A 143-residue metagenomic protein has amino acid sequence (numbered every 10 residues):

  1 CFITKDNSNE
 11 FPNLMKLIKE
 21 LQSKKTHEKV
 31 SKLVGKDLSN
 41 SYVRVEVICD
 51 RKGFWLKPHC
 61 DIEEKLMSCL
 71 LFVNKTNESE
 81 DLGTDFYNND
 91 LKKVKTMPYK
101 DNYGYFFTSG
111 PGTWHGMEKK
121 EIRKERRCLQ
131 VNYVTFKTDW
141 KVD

Functional and structural regions predicted by a protein language model:
C1-I3: Short, His- and charge-rich active-site/binding loops that engage polyanionic ligands
E10-E20, T26-D143: Catalytic core of non-heme Fe(II) oxygenases with the double-stranded beta-helix
